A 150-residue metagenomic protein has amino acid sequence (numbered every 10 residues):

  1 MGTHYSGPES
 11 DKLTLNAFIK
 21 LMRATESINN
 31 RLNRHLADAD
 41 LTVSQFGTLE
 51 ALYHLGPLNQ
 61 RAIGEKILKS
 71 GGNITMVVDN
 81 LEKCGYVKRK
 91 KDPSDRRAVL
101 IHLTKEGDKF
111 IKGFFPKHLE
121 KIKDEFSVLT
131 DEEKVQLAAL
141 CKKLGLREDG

Functional and structural regions predicted by a protein language model:
M1-A39: N-terminal leader segment of winged-helix/HTH proteins
M1-S10, E120, D131-G150: C-terminal regulatory/oligomerization modules of transcriptional regulators
T48-L49: Short alpha-helical "packing" element that flanks the helix-turn-helix/winged-helix DNA-binding module
L55-N59: Short capping segments at the starts of secondary-structure elements
I63-G64: A short acidic, leucine-rich amphipathic alpha-helix
S70: Helix-turn-helix DNA-binding motif, specifically the short coil turn and the N-cap/start of the second
D79-A139: Charged, amphipathic alpha-helical coiled-coil/dimerization segments
